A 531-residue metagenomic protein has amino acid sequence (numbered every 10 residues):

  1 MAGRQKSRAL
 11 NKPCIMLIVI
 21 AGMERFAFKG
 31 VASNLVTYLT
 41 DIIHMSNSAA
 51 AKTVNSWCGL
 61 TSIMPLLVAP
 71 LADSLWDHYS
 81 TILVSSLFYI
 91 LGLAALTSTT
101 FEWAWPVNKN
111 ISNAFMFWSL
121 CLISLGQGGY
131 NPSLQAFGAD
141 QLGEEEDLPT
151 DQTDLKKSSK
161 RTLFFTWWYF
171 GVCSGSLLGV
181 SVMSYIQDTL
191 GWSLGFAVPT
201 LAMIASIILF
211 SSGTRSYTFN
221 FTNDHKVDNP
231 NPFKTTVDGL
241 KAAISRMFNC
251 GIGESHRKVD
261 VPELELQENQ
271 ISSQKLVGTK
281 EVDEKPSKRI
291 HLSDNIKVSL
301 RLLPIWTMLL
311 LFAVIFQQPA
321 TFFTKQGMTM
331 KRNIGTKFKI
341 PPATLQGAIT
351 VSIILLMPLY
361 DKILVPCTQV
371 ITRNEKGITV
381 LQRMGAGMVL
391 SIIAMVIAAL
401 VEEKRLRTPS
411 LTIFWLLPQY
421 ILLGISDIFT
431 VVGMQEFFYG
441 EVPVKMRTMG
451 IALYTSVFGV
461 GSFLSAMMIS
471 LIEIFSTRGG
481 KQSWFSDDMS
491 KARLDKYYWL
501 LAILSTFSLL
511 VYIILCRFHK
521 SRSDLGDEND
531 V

Functional and structural regions predicted by a protein language model:
M1-L148, L155-V531: Hydrophobic transmembrane alpha-helices of multi-pass solute transporters/permeases
